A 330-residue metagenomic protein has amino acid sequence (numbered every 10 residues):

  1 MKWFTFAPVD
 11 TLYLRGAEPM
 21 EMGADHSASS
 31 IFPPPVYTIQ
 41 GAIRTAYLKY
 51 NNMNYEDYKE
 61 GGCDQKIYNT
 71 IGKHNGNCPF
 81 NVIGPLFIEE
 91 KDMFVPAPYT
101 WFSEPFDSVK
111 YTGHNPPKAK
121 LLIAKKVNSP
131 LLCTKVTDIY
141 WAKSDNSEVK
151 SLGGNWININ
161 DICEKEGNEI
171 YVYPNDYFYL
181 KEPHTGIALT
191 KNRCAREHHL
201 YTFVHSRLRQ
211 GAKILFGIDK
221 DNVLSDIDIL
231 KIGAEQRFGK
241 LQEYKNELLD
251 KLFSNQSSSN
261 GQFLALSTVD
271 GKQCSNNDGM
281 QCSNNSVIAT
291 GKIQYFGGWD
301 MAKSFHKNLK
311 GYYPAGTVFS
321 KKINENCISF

Functional and structural regions predicted by a protein language model:
M1-F330: Conserved active-site/ligand-binding neighborhood in enzyme cores
